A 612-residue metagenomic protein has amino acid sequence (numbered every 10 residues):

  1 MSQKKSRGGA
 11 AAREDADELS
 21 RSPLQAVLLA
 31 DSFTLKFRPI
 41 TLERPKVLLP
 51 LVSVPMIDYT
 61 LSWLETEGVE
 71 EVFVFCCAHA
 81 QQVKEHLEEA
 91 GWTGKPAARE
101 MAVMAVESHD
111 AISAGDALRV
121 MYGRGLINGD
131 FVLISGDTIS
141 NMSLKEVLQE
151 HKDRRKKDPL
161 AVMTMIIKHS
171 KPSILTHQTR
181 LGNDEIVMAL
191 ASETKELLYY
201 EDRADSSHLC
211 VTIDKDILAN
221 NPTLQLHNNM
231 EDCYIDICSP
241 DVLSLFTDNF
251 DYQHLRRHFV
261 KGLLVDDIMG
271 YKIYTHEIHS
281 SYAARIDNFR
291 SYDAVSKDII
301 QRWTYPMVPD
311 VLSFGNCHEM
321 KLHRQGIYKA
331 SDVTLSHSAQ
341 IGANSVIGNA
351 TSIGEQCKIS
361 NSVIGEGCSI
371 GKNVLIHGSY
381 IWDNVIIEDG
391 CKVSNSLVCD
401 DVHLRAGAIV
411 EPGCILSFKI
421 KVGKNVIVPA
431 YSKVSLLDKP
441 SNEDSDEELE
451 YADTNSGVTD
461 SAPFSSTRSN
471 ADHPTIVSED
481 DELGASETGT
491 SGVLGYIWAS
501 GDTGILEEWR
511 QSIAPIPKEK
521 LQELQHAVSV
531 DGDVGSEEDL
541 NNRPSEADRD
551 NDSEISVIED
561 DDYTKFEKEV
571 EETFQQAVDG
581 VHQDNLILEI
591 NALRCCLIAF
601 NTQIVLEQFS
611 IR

Functional and structural regions predicted by a protein language model:
M1-L24, S170, D216, F250-N541 (+1 more regions): Left-handed beta-helix
S2-T304: Unchanged
K36, I40, S62, A78 (+19 more regions): Generic signature of intrinsically disordered, low-complexity segments enriched in small/polar residues
M56, V72, L148, E196 (+9 more regions): Generic intrinsically disordered, low-complexity segments enriched for polar/acidic and small residues
E107, M165, E231, I235-I237 (+3 more regions): Extended, compositionally biased low-complexity polar/Lys-Gly-rich tracts and adjacent boundary/linker regions are
T138, H169-K171, I415, K421 (+1 more regions): Compositionally biased, intrinsically disordered low-complexity regions enriched in charged/polar residues
W498-D502, L506-S610: Long, low-complexity, highly charged intrinsically disordered regions
